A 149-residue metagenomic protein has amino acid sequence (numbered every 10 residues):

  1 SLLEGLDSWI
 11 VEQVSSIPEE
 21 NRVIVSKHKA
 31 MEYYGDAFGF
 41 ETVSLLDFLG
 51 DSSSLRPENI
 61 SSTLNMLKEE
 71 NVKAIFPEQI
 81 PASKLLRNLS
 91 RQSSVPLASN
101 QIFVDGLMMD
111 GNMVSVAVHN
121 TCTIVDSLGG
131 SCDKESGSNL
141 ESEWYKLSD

Functional and structural regions predicted by a protein language model:
S1-D149: Extracytoplasmic metal-acquisition and chelation regions
